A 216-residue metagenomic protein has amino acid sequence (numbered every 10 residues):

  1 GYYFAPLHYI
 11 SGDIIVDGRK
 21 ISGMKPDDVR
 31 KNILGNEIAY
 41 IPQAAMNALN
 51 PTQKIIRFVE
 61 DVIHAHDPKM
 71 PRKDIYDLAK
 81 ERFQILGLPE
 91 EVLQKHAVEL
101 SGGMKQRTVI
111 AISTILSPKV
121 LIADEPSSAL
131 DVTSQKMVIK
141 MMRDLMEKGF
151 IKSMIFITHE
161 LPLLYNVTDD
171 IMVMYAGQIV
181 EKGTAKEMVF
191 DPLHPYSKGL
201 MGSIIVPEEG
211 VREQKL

Functional and structural regions predicted by a protein language model:
Y9-I21: Conserved ABC transporter NBD signature motif
K73-E91, M201: Conserved ABC ATPase "signature" region
L93, A185-L216: Short catalytic/signature loops enriched in Gly
H96-L100, M104: Conserved ABC ATPase signature
I115-K119: A short, proline-enriched helix->beta-strand linker immediately N-terminal to the Walker B motif in ABC-type P-loop
P162-N166: A short, surface-exposed alpha-helical micro-motif characterized by mixed small hydrophobic and charged/polar residues
